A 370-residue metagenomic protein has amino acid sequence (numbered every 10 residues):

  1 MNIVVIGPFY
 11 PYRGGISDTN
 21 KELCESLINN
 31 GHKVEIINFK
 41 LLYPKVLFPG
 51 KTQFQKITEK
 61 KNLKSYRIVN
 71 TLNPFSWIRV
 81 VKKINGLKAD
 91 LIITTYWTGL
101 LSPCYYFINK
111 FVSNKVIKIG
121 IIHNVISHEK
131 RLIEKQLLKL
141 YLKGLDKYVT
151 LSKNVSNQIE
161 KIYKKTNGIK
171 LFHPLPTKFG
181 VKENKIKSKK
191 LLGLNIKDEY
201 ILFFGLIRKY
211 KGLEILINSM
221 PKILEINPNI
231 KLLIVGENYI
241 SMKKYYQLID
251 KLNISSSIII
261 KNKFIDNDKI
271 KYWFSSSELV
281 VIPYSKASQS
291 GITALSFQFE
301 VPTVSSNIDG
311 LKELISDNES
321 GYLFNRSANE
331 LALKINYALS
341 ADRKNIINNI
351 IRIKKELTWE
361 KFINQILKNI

Functional and structural regions predicted by a protein language model:
F39-Y43, F204, K231-Y245, K263: Glycosyltransferase donor-sugar binding loop
N154, P174: Carbohydrate-associated surface elements
G180-L194: A short helix/loop element that forms part of the nucleotide-sugar donor recognition site in Leloir-type
N195-K211, I217-M220, L233: Conserved donor-binding/catalytic core segment of Leloir-type glycosyltransferases
K243-K271: Nucleotide-activated donor-binding/catalytic signature segment of Leloir-type glycosyltransferases, i.e., the conserved
Y272-S288, V301: Acidic donor-binding loop of glycosyltransferase active sites
D317-N318, Y322-A328, I335-D342: Conserved acidic donor-binding segment of nucleotide-sugar-dependent glycosyltransferases
K344-I370: A charged, aromatic-enriched C-terminal amphipathic alpha-helix characteristic of glycosyltransferases across folds
